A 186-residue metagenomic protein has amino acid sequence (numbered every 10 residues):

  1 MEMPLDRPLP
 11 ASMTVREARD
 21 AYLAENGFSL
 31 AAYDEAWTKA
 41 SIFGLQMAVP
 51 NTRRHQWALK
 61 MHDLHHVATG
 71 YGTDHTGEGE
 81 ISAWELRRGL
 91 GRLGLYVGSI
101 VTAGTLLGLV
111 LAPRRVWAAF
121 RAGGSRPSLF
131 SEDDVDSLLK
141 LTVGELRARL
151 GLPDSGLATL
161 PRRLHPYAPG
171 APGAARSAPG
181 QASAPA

Functional and structural regions predicted by a protein language model:
E2-G144: Core of folded catalytic or high-affinity ligand/protein-binding domains in predominantly eukaryotic proteins
R126-A186: Long, solvent-exposed, polar/charged low-complexity segments
